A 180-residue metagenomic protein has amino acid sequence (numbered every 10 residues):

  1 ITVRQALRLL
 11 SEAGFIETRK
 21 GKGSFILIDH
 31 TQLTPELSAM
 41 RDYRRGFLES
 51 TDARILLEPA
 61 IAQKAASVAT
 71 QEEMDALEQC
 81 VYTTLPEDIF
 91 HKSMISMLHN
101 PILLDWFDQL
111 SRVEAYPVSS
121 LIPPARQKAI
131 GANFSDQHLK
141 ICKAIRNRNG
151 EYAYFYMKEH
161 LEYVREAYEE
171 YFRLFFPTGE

Functional and structural regions predicted by a protein language model:
I1-L56, Q63, S67, T178: Short linear motifs at protein or domain termini
S50-P123, N133-K140, Y152-A167, Y171: Conserved amphipathic alpha-helical segments that form helical-bundle/coiled-coil interaction surfaces
R173-E180: …primarily DNA-binding HTH/wHTH and HhH modules…
